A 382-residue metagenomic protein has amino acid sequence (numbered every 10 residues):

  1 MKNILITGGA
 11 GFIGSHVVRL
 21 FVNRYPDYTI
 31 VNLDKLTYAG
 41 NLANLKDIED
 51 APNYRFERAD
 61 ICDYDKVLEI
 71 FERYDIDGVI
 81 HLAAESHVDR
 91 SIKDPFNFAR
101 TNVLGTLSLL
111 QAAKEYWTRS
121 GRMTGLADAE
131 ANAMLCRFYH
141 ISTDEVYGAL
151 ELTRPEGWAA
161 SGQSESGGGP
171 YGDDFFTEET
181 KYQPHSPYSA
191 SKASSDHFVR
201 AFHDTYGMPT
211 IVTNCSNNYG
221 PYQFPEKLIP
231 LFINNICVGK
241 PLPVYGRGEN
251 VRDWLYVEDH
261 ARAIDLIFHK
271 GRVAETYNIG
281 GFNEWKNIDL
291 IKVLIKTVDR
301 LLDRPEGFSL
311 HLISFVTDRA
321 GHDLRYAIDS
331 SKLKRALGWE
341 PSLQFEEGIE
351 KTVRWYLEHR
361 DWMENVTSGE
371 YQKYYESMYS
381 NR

Functional and structural regions predicted by a protein language model:
M1-N218, E258, F268, N287 (+4 more regions): N-terminal Rossmann-like NAD(P)+-binding domain of SDR-like oxidoreductases, especially those catalyzing
I4, I30, A59-C62, S108 (+2 more regions): C-terminal substrate-binding subdomain of Rossmann-fold SDR/epimerase-dehydratase oxidoreductases
S189-A190, Q223, W285, L324: Residue-level detector of secondary-structure boundary/capping sites
G220, F224, D253-Y256: Active-site helix-initiating loop/hinge in glycosyltransferases
